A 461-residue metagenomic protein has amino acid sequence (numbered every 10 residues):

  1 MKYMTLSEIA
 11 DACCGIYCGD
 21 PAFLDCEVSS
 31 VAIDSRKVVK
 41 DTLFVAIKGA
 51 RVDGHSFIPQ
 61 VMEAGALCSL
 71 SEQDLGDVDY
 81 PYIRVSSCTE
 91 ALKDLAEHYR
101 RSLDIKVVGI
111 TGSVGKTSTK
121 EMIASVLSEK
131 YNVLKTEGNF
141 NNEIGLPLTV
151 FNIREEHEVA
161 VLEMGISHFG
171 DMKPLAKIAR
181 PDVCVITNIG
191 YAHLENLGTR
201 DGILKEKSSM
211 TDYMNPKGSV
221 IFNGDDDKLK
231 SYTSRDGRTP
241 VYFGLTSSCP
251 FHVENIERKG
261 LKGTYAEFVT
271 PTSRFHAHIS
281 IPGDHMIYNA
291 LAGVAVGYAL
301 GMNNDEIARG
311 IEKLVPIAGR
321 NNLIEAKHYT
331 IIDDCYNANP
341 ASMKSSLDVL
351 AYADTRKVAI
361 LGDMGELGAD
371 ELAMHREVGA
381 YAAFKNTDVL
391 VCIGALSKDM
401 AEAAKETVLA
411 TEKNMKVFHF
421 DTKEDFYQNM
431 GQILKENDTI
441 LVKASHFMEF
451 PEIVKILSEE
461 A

Functional and structural regions predicted by a protein language model:
M1-D94, H98, A351-T355, A380-Y381 (+2 more regions): N-terminal leader/targeting and accessory segments in enzymes
M1-Y17, L43, D182, N196 (+5 more regions): ATP-dependent carboxylate-amine ligase
E8-D11, A91-G224, K228-R238, Q432 (+1 more regions): Phosphate-binding loop of NTP-binding sites
A22-V31, E90-K93, N141-I144, M164-F169 (+6 more regions): Short gly/ser/thr-rich secondary-structure transition/capping motifs
A64-L67, Y80, M214-S219, D236-T239 (+2 more regions): A short helix->loop->beta-strand "cap" motif at the edges of active sites that frequently abuts
E72, V107-V108, V185-Y191, N223 (+4 more regions): Short beta-strands and strand-loop turn motifs
D74-V78, D227-S231, P250, G368-A369 (+1 more regions): Short, charged/polar "capping" segments at the starts of alpha-helices and the immediately preceding loops
T119-I123, E257-F275, R320-L323: Acidic-glycine-rich active-site phosphate/pyrophosphate-binding loop
